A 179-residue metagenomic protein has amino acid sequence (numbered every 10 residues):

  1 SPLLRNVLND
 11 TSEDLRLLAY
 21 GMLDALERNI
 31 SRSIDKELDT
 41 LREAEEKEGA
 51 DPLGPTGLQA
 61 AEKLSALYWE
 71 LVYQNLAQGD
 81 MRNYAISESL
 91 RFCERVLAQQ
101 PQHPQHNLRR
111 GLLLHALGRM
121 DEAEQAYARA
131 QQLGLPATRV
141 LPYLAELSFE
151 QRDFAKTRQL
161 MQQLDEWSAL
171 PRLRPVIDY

Functional and structural regions predicted by a protein language model:
S1-P2, T11: Intrinsically disordered, serine/threonine- and proline-rich low-complexity regions of large eukaryotic regulatory
L3-R5, E37: Buried hydrophobic core positions in alpha-solenoid tandem helical repeats
V7-N9: Alpha-solenoid helical repeat architecture
T11-L15, L170: Short inter-helical turns and helix N-cap capping residues of alpha-solenoid HEAT/ARM repeat scaffolds
L17-D24, R28, R32, K36-E45 (+3 more regions): Amphipathic alpha-helical repeat scaffolds of TPR domains
R28-R32, E43-D51, D121, S148 (+2 more regions): Short alpha-helical interface elements
E37-L53, R82-L97: Amphipathic alpha-helices of TPR/Sel1-like and other helical repeat/solenoid scaffolds
A61-Y179: Long, non-transmembrane cytosolic or organellar matrix-exposed soluble domains/tails of integral membrane proteins
